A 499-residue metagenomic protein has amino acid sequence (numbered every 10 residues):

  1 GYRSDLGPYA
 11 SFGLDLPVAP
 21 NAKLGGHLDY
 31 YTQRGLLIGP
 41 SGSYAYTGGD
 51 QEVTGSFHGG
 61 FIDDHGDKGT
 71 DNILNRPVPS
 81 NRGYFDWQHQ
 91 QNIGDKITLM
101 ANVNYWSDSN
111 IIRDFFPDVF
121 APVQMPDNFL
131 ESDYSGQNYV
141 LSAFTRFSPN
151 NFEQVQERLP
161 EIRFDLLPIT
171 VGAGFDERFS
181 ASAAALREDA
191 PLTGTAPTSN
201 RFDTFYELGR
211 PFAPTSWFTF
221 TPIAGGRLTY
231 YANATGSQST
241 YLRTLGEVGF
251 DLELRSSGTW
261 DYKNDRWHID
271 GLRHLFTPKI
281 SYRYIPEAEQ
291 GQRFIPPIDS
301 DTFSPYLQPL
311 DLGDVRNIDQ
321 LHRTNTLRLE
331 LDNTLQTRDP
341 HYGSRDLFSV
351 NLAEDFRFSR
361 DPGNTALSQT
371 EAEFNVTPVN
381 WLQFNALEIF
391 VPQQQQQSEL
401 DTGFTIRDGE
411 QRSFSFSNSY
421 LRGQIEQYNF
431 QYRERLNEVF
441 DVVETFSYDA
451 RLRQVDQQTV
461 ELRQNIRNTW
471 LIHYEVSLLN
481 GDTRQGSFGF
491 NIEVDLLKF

Functional and structural regions predicted by a protein language model:
G1-F499: Outer-membrane beta-barrel proteins and related beta-barrel translocases across Gram-negative bacteria
